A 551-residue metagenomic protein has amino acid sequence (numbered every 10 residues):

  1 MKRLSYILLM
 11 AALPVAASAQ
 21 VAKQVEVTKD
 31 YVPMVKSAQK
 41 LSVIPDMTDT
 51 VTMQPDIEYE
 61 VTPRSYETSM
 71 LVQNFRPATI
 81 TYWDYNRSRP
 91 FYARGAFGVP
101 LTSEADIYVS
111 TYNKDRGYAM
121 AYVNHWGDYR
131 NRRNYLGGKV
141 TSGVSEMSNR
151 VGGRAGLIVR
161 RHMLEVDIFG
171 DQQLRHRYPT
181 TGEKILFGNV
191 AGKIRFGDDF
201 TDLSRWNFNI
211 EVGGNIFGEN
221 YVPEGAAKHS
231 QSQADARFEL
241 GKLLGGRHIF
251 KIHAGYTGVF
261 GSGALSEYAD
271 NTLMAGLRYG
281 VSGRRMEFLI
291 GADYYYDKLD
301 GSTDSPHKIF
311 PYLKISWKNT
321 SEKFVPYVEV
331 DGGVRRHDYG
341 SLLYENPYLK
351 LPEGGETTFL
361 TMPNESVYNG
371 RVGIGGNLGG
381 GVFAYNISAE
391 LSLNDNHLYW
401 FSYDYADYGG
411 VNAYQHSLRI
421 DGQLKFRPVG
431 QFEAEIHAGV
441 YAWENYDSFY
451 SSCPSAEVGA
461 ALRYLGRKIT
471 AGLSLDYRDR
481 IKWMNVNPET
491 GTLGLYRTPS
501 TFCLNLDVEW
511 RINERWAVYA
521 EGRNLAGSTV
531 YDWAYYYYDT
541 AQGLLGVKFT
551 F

Functional and structural regions predicted by a protein language model:
M1-A22, F324, L462, A541 (+1 more regions): Bacterial Sec-dependent N-terminal signal peptides
Q20-T79: Acidic, small-polar-rich N-terminal luminal/periplasmic segments of exported/outer-membrane proteins
M53-Q73, P77-V99, R116-A119, V123 (+3 more regions): Transmembrane beta-strand segments of Gram-negative outer membrane beta-barrel proteins
Q73-P77, D84-A93, F97-G137, S145-V151 (+2 more regions): Outer-membrane beta-barrel translocator/receptor signature
T81, A105-R116, N149-R160, G188-T201 (+8 more regions): Feature captures outer-membrane beta-barrel proteins of Gram-negative bacteria and organelles
R87-V99, A105, V123-G127, I168-Q172 (+7 more regions): Transmembrane beta-strand segments that form the barrel wall of outer-membrane beta-barrel proteins
S88, A93, E287, K298-F551: Exposed, low-structure sequence patches enriched in small/polar residues
D128-G152, E165-N207, E211-Q233, G261-G263: Flexible loop and strand-edge segments within Gram-negative outer membrane beta-barrel domains
